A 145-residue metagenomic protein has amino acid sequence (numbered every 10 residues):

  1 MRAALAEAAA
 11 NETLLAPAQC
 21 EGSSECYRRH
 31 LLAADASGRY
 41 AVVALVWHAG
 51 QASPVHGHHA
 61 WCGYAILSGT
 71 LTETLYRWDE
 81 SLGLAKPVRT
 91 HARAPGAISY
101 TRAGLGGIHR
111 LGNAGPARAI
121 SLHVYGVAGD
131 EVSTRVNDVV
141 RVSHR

Functional and structural regions predicted by a protein language model:
M1-L15: Polybasic, low-complexity association/targeting segments
C20-A49: A short glycine-rich, His/Asp/Glu-containing loop-to-beta-strand
V43-G57, A103-G106: Conserved short histidine dyad/triad with adjacent acidic residue
H59-Y76: Glycine- and acidic-residue-biased ligand/ion/polar-headgroup-sensing regions
G63, W78-I108: Short acidic-glycine-tyrosine-enriched beta hairpin
G63-A65, P116-E131: A short hydrophobic beta-strand segment most commonly corresponding to one strand of the jelly-roll/cupin
R110-G115: Asparagine-centered strand-capping/turn motif at beta-strand->loop junctions
T134-D138, V142: Mixed-charge, glycine-accented linear interaction segment located at domain edges/termini
